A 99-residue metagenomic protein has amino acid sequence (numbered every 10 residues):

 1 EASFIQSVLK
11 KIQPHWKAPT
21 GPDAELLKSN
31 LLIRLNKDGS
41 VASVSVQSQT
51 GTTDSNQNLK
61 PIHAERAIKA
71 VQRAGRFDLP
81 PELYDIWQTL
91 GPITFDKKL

Functional and structural regions predicted by a protein language model:
K10-W16, R34-T53, I68-L99: Conserved "boundary/linchpin" sites in short secondary-structure elements
T20, T53-N58: Second-shell loop/turn segments in exported
L27-S29: Short, small/polar residue-rich loop motifs at catalytic or cofactor-binding pockets
V44, N56-I62: Surface-exposed beta-strand edges and their flanking turn/coil or helix-capping segments
